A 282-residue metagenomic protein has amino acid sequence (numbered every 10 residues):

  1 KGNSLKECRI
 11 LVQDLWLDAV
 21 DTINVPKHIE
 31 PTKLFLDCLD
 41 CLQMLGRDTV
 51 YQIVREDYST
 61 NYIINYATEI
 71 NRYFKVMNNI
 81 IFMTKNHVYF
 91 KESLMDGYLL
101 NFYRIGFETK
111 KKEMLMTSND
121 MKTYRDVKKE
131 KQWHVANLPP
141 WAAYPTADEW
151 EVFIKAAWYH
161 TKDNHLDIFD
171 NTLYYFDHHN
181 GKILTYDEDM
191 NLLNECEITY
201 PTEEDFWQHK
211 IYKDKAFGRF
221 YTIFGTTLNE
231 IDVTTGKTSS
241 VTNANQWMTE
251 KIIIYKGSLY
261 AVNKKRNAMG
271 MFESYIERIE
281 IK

Functional and structural regions predicted by a protein language model:
K1-G2, Q43-M44, F90, Y175 (+3 more regions): Residue position within the beta-strands of beta-propeller blades
S4, L36, F82, D167 (+5 more regions): Residue-level signal for WD-repeat beta-propeller blades
L5-P31, L39-D40, R47-I80, K85-N86 (+4 more regions): Surface-exposed loop/turn elements that mediate protein-protein interactions on large endomembrane-trafficking
H28-F35, V76-I80, Y159-D167, D205-K213 (+1 more regions): Beta-rich, blade/repeat-based domains predominating in secreted/periplasmic proteins but also intracellular
L39-C41, K85-H87, D170-T172, D214-G218 (+1 more regions): Short coil/turn segments that connect the beta-strands within blades of beta-propeller domains
V152-F224: Flexible, glycine-rich surface segments
F206-D232, K237-S240, T249-K251, L259-K264: Short aromatic loop motif centered on NTY/YTY
